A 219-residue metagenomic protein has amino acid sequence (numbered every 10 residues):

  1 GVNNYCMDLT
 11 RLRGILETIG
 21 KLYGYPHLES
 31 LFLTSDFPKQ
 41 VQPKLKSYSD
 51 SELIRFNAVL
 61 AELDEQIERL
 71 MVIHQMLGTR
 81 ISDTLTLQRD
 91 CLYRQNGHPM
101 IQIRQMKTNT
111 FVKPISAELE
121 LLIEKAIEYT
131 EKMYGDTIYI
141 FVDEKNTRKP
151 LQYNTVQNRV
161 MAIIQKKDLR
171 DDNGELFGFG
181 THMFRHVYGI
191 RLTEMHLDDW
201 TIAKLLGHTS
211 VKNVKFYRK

Functional and structural regions predicted by a protein language model:
G1-Y23: Non-catalytic DNA-binding core/recognition domains of DNA-processing enzymes
K21-A58, Q102-T108, F141-P150: Flexible interdomain linker/hinge and immediately adjacent N-terminus of the catalytic tyrosine-recombinase domain
S51-I81, R185: Basic, Lys/Arg- and aromatic-enriched nucleic-acid-binding interface segment
I67, L77, Q157-W200: Short, basic (Lys/Arg/His-rich) helix/loop patches that form interaction surfaces in the mid-to-C-terminal regions
L77, L87-L121: Conserved tyrosine-mediated DNA breakage-rejoining catalytic core shared by Y-recombinases
D83-L85, G189, H196-H208: Active-site-proximal segment of tyrosine recombinases
R104-N109, L206-K219: Catalytic-site neighborhood detector that most strongly recognizes the C-terminal catalytic loop/helix of tyrosine
E118-E175: Active-site/catalytic core of tyrosine-dependent DNA strand-transfer enzymes
